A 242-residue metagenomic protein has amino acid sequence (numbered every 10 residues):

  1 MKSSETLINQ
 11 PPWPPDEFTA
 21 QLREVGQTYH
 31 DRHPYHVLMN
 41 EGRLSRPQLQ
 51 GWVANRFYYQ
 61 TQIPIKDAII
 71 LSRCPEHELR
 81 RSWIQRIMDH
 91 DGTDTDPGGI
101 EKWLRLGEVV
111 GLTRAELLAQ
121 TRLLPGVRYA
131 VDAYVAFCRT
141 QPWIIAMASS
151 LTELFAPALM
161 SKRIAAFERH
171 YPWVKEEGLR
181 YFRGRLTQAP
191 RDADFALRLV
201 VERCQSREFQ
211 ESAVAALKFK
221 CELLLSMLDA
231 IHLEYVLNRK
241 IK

Functional and structural regions predicted by a protein language model:
S4-D16, E24-V25: Anionic, Ser/Thr-rich low-complexity intrinsically disordered regions
P15, T19, R46-F57, R80 (+7 more regions): Amphipathic, non-membrane alpha-helical segments in soluble helical-bundle scaffolds
A20-D31, M39-P75, T93-T95, I145-K162 (+1 more regions): Alpha-helical bundle segments that constitute or directly flank the non-heme di-iron/ferroxidase center
Y35-S45, K175, V201: Short His/Asp/Glu-rich catalytic/ion-coordination signatures at enzyme active sites or charged loops
G51, N55-Q62, Q85, G184 (+3 more regions): A non-catalytic, amphipathic alpha-helix used as a structural packing/dimerization or gating element in enzyme scaffolds
R81-Y181, E222, L233-V236, K240-I241: Active-site-proximal alpha-helical scaffolds that flank and shape metal-associated catalytic sites
L186, P190-A213: Long amphipathic all-alpha helical oligomerization modules
R207-K242: Acidic, carboxylate-rich catalytic segments that either coordinate divalent cations
